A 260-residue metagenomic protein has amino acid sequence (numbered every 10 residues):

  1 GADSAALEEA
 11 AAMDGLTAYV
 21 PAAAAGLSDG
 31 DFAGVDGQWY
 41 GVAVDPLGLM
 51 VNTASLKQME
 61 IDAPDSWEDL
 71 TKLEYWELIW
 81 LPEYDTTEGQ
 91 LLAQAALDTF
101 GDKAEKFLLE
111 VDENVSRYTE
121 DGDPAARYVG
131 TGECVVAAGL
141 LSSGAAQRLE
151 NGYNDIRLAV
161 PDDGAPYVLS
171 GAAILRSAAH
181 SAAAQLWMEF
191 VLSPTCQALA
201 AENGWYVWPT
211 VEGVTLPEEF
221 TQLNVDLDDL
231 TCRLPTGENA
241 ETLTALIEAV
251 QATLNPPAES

Functional and structural regions predicted by a protein language model:
G1-E133: Extracytoplasmic ligand-binding site segments that recognize negatively charged/polar headgroups
A5-E9, V135-D155, G204: A ligand-binding cleft/hinge motif common to bilobed small-molecule-binding domains
D45, L108-V111, Y118-T119, G152-R176: Periplasmic-binding protein-like
M50-S55, L97, V168-H180, L199-A200: A bilobed periplasmic-binding-protein/Venus flytrap-type ligand-binding module shared by bacterial periplasmic
Y75-Y84, F190-E212: Periplasmic-binding protein-like
F107, S170, A179-V191, L199-E202: Short amphipathic alpha-helical coupling segments at ligand-binding clamshell hinges and other catalytic/signaling
A198-S260: C-terminal capping/gating helix-and-loop segments adjacent to ligand/active sites or protein-protein/ligand interfaces
